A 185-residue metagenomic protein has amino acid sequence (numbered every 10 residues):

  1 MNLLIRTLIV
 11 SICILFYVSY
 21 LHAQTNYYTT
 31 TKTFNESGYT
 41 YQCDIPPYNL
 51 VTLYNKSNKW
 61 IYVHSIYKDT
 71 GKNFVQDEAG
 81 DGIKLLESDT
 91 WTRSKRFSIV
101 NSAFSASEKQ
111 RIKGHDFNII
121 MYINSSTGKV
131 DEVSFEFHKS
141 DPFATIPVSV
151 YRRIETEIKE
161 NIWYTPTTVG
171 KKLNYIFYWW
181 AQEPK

Functional and structural regions predicted by a protein language model:
M1-T31: Bacterial Sec-dependent N-terminal signal peptides
Q24-K185: Charge-biased low-complexity segments
